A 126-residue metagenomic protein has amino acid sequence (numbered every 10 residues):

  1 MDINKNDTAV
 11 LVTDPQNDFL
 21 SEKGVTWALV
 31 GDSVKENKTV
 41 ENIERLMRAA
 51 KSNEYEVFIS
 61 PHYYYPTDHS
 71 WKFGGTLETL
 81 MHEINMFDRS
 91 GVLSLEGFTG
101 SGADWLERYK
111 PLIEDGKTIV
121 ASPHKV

Functional and structural regions predicted by a protein language model:
M1-G116: Active-site acidic carboxylates
I119-V126: Glycine-rich oxoanion-binding loops at beta->alpha junctions
